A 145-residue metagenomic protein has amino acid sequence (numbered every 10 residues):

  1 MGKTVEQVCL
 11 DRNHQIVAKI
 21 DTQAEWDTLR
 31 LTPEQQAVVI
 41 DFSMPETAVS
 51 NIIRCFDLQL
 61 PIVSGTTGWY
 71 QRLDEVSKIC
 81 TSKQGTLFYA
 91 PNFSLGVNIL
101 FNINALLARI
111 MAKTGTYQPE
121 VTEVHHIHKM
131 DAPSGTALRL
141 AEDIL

Functional and structural regions predicted by a protein language model:
G2-K3, V49: Residues forming the Rossmann-fold NAD(P)(H) cofactor-binding site
K3, V8-L29: NAD(P)-binding Rossmann-fold cofactor-contacting core
I16, I62-V63, T86-L87: Hydrophobic beta-strand scaffold residues
D21-T22, T67-W69, N92-F93, V124-H126: Short, ordered loop/turn segments at secondary-structure junctions
L31-P33, V38, F42, E46-G65 (+1 more regions): Rossmann-fold NAD(P) dinucleotide-binding segment
I53, D57, T66-Y89, L95-R109: Rossmann-fold NAD(P)-binding glycine/threonine-rich loop
I99-L145: Conserved anion/nucleotide-ligand pocket segment
